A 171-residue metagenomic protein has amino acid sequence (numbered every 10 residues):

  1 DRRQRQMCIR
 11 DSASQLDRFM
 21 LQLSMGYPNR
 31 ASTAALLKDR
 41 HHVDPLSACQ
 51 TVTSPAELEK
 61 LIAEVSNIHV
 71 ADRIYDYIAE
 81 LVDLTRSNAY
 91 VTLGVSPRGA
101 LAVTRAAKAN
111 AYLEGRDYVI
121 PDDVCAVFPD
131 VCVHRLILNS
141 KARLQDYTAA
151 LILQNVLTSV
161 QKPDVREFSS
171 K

Functional and structural regions predicted by a protein language model:
D1-D11: Single conserved hydrophobic/aromatic residue that forms the stacking wall/gate of nucleotide- or nucleobase-binding
R5, L16-L21, C132-H134: Short glycine-/polar-rich loops that comprise or flank the Walker A/P-loop and associated switch/sensor motifs
R10-S66, D72-E80: Conserved AAA+ ATPase core "coupling" helix
H41-D44, T85-R86, V160: Short amphipathic alpha-helical segments enriched in hydrophobics
L61-V65, T85, N110: Charged, low-complexity, helix-prone segments enriched in Lys/Glu/Asp/Gln
A79-D83, P129: Amphipathic, well-packed alpha-helical segments that form the structural scaffold of globular domains
S87-K171: C-terminal engagement/docking regions of AAA+ P-loop ATPases
